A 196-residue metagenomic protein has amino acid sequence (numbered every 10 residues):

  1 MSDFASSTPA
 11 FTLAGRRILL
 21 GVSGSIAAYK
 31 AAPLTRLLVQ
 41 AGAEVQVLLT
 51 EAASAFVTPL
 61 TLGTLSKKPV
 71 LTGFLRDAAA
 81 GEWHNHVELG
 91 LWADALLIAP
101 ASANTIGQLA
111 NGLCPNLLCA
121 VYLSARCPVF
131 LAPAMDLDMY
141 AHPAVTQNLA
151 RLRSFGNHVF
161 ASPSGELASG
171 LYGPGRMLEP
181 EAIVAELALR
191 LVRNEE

Functional and structural regions predicted by a protein language model:
M1-F130, L137-E196: A cross-family phosphate/adenosyl-ligand binding-site feature
